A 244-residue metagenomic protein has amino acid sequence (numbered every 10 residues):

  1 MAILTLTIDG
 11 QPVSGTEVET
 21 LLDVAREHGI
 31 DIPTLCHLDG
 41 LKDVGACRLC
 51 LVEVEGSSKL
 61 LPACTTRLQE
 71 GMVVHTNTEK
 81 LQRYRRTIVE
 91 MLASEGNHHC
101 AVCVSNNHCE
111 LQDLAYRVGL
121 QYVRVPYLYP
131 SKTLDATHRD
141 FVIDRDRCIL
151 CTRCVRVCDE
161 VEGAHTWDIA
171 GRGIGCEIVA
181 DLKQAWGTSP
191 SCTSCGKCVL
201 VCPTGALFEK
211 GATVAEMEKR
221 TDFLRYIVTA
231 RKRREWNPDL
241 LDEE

Functional and structural regions predicted by a protein language model:
M1-D9: Eukaryote-biased recognition of intrinsically disordered, low-complexity regulatory segments
L6, V52, L207: ABC nucleotide-binding domain "signature motif"
D9-Q11, I143-D144: Extended, non-catalytic structural segments that build the interaction scaffolds of large macromolecular assemblies
Q11, D43, T188-S191: Short, conserved secondary-structure segments in the cores of folded domains
V13-E70: N-terminal cofactor/phosphate-binding cores enriched in small/glycine residues, especially glycine-rich loops such as
R48, S57-S191, L200, G205-E244: Fe-S ferredoxin-like electron-transfer domains and their immediately adjacent linker/connector regions across
